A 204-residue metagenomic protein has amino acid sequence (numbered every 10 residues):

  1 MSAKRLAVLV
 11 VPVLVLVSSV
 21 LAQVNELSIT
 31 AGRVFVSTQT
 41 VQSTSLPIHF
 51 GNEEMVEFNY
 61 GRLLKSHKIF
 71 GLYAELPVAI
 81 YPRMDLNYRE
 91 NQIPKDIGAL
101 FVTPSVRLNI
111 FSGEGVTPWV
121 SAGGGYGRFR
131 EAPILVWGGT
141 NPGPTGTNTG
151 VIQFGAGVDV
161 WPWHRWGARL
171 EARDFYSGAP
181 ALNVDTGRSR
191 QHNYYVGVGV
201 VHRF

Functional and structural regions predicted by a protein language model:
M1-V10: Bacterial N-terminal signal peptides that target proteins for export
L14-A22: Sec/Tat signal peptide C-region and signal peptidase I cleavage site
L21-K65, N193-F204: Short glycine/proline- and aromatic-enriched beta-strand/turn motifs that initiate or cap beta-hairpins
E26, I69-Y73, G115-T117, G157 (+2 more regions): Membrane-spanning beta-strand positions in outer-membrane beta-barrel proteins
I29-R33, A74-I80, V120-Y126, V158 (+1 more regions): Transmembrane beta-barrel strands of outer-membrane/channel proteins
T38-H49, A79-L100, G127-G150, Y176-Y194: Flexible, solvent-exposed loop segments that connect beta-strands
E54-V136, N193-F204: Gram-negative (and chloroplast) outer-membrane scaffold detector with strong preference for beta-barrel transmembrane
V160-F204: Predominantly the C-terminal beta-signal and adjacent terminal strand-loop region of outer-membrane beta-barrel
